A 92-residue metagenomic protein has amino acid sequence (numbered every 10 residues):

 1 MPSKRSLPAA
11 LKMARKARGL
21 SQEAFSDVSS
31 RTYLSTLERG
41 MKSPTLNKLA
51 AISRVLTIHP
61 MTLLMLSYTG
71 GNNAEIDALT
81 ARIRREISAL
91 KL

Functional and structural regions predicted by a protein language model:
M1-A17: A short, Lys/Arg-rich alpha-helix, primarily the initiator
A10, G19-S21, T45-K48, H59: Residues that mark the N-terminal boundary/hinge immediately upstream of a DNA-recognition element
R18-R39: Short alpha-helical DNA-recognition segment
M41-R54: Short, basic-rich loop-to-helix N-cap that marks the start of a DNA-contacting helix
M65-L92: Short, charged recognition helix plus adjacent turn of helix-turn-helix-like nucleic-acid-binding domains
